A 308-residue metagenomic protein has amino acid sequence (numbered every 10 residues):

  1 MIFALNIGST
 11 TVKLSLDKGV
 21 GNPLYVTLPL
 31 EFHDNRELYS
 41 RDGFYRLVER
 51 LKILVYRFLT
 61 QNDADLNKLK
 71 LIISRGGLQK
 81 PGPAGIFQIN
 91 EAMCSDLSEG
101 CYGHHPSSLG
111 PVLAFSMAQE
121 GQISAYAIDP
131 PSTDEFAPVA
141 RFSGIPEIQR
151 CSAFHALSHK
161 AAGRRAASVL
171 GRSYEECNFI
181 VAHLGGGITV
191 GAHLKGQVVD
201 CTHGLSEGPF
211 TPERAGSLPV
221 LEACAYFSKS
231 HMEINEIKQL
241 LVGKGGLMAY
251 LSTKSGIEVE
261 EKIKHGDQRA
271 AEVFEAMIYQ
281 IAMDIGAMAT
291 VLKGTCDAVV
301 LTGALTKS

Functional and structural regions predicted by a protein language model:
I2-L5, K68-I73, F179-H183: Short glycine-aspartate micro-motif
I2-Y45: Short glycine-rich, Thr/Ser-proximal phosphate-binding strand/loop in the N-terminal lobe of ATP-dependent enzymes
P29-I73: Conserved active-site "lid/cap" helical segment
N35, S108-S116, A127, D134 (+4 more regions): Glycine-rich phosphate-binding loop plus the immediately following alpha-helix
R57-K70, V169-S173, I285-D297: Phosphate/pyrophosphate-binding loops at sites that engage ATP/ADP/AMP, CoA/4′-phosphopantetheine, polyphosphate
L59-P106, S124, S132-S143: Short beta-strand-loop/turn "lid" adjacent to the catalytic site in phosphate-handling enzymes
Q239-G294: Adenine-nucleotide phosphate-binding core of ATP-dependent small-molecule kinases
D297-S308: Glycine-rich phosphate-binding loops at beta-strand->alpha-helix junctions
